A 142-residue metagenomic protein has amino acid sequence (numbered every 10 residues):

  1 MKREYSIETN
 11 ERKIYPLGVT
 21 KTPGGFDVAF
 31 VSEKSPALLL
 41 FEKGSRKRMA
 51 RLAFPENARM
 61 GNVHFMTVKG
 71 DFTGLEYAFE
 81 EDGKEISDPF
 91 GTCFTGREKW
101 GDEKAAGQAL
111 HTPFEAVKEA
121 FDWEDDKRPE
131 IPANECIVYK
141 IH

Functional and structural regions predicted by a protein language model:
M1-G25, R48-R51, A58-K140: The feature marks proteins involved in alpha-glucan
V31-A37, F72: Short proline/glycine-enriched turn/loop motifs at strand-loop junctions of beta-rich domains
L38-E42: Conserved aromatic beta-strand anchor motif in extracellular beta-sandwich/beta-rich domains
G44-R46: Short, surface-exposed beta-strand-loop junctions and turns on beta-sheet-rich folds
